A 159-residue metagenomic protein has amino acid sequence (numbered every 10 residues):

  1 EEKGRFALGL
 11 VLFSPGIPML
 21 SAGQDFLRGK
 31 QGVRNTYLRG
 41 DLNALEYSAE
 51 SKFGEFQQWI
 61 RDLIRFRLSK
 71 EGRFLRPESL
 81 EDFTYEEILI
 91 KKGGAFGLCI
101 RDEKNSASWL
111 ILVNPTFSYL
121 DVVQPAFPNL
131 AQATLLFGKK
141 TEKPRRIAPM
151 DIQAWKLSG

Functional and structural regions predicted by a protein language model:
E1-V123, F127-L130: Loop/helix patches that line or flank the sugar-binding groove of alpha-linked glycan CAZymes
E55, E142-G159: C-terminal beta-strand-rich structural cap/linker in extracellular carbohydrate-active enzymes
P128-K140: Short aromatic-acidic-glycine turn motif
